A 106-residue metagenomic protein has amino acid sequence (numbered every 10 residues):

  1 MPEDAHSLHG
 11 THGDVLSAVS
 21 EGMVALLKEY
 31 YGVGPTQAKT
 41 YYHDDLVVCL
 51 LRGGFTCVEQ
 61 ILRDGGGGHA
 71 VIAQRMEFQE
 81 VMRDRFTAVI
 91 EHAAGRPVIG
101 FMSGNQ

Functional and structural regions predicted by a protein language model:
M1-Q106: Interaction-mediating elements
